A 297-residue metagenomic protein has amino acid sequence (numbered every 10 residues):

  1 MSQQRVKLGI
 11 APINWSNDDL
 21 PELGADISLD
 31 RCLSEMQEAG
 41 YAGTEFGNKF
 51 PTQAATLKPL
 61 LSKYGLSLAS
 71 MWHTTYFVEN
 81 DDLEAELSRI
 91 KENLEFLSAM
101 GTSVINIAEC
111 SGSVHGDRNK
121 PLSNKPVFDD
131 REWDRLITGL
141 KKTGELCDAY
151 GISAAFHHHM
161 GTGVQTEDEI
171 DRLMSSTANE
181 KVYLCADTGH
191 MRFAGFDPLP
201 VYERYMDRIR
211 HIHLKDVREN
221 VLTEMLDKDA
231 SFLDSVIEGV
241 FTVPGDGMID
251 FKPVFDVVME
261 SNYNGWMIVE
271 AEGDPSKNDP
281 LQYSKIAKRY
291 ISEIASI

Functional and structural regions predicted by a protein language model:
S2-R5, S34-E38, P51-S70, E92-T102 (+4 more regions): Acidic (Asp/Glu)-rich catalytic clusters
I10, M36, T44, L61 (+7 more regions): Conserved, mostly hydrophobic/aromatic
N14-I27, F77-E86, K125-W133, T242-G245: Active-site mouth loops of central-metabolism enzymes
P21-E35, E86-F96, A194-Y202, F251-V254: Short, acidic/polar
L23-I27, S111-P121, V221-D234: Short, flexible, mixed-charge acidic loops at enzyme active sites
G43-T56, Y76-S88, M160-T166, T188-F196 (+3 more regions): Acidic-and-aromatic substrate-binding clefts and catalytic sites of carbohydrate-active enzymes
L83-L184: Active-site acidic/histidine proton-transfer and metal-coordination neighborhood in alpha/beta enzyme cores
I137-M248, S296: Acidic/histidine-rich catalytic cores of soluble enzymes
